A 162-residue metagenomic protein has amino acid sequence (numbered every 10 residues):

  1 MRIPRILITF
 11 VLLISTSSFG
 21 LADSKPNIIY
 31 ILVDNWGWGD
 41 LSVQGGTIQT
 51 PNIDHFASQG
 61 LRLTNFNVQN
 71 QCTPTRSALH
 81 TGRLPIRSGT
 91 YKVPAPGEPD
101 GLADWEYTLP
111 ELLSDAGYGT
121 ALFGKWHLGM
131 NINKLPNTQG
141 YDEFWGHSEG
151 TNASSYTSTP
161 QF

Functional and structural regions predicted by a protein language model:
M1-R5: Positively charged n-region of N-terminal signal peptides that target proteins for export
L7-S17: Bacterial N-terminal signal peptides
F19-F162: Formylglycine-dependent sulfatase
